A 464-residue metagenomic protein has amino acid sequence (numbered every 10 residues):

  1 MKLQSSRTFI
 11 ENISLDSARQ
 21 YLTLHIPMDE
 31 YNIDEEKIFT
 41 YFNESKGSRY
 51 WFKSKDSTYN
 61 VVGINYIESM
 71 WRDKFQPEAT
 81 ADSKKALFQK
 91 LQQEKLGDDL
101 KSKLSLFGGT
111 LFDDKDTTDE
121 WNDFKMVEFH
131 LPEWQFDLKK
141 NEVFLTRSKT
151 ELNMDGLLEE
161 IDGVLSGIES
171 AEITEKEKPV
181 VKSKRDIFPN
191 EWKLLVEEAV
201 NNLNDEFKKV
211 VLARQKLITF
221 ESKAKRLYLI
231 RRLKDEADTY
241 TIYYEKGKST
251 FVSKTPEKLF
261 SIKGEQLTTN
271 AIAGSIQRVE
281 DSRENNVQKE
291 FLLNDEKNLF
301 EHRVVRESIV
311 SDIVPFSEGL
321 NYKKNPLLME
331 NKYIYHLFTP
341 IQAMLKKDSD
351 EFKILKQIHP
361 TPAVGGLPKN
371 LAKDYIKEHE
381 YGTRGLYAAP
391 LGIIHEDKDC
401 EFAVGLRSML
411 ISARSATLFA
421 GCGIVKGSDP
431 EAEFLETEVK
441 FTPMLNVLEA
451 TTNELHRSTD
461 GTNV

Functional and structural regions predicted by a protein language model:
M1-F75: An N-terminal JmjN-like helical accessory module and its immediate linker preceding a catalytic domain
M1-S5, K140-I168, S261-K332, S412-V464: Cytosolic ligand/metal-binding cores
K2-L3, K85-L217, E318, N453-L455 (+1 more regions): Non-catalytic accessory segments adjacent to catalytic cores
Y50, F107-G108, T241-E245, R384-G392: A short glycine-rich, hydrophobically flanked beta-strand micro-motif that places a catalytic Asp/Glu for divalent metal
V62-Y66, L217-F300, L320, H359 (+1 more regions): An anion-binding catalytic pocket shared by soluble metabolic enzymes
G108, F136, D205, F260 (+4 more regions): A residue-level signal for conserved active-site and pocket-lining positions in enzyme catalytic cores
I173-K258, H302-V305, I309, F316 (+3 more regions): Active-site pocket-lining segments that scaffold enzyme catalytic pockets across diverse folds
I341-V464: Conserved hydrophobic core element of enzyme catalytic domains
